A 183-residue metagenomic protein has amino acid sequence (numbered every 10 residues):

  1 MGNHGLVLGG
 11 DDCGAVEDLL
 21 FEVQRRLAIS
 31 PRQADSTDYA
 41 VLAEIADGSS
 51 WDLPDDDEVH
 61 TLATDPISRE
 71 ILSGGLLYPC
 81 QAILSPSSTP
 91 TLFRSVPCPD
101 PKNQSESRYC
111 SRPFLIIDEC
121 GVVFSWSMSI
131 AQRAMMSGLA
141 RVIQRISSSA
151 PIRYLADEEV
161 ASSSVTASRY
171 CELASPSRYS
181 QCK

Functional and structural regions predicted by a protein language model:
M1-K183: Glycine-rich flexible loops
